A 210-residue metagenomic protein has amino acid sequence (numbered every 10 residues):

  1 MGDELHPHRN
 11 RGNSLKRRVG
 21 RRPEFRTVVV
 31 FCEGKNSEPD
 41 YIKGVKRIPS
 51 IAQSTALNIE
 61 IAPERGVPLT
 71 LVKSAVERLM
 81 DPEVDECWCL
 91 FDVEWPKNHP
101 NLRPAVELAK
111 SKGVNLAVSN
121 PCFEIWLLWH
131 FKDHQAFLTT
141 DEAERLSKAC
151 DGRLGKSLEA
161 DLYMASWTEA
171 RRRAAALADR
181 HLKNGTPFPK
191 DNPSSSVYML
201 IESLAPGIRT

Functional and structural regions predicted by a protein language model:
M1-H8, S14-T27, P39, K43-A62 (+1 more regions): C-terminal accessory helical subdomains adjacent to catalytic cores in phosphodiester- and nucleotide-handling enzymes
V30-E33: Short hydrophobic beta-strand that contains or immediately precedes a catalytic carboxylate
E64-S74: Short phosphate-binding loop-to-helix
K73-D81: Acidic, metal-coordinating helix/loop segments flanking the phosphotransfer/catalytic sites of two-component signaling
